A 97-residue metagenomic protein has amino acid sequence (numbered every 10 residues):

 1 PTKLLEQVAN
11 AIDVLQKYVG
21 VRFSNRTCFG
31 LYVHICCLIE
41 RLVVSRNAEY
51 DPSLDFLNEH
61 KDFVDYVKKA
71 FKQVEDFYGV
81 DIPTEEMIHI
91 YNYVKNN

Functional and structural regions predicted by a protein language model:
P1-N97: A cross-family "folded-core" feature that marks the main globular domain of proteins
